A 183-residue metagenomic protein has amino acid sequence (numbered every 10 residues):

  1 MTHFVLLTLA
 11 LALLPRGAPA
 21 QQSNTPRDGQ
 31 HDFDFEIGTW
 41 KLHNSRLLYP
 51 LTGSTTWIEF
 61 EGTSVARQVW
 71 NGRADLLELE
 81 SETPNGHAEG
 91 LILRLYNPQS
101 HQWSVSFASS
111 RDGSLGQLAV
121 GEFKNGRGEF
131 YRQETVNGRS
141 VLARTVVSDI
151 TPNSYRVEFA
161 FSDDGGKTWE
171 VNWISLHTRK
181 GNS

Functional and structural regions predicted by a protein language model:
F4-A12: Sec-dependent N-terminal signal peptides
P15-G17: N-terminal signal peptide c-region/cleavage motif recognized by signal peptidases
P19-S183: Hydrophobic small-molecule pocket/channel-lining residues, especially in calycin-type beta-barrels
